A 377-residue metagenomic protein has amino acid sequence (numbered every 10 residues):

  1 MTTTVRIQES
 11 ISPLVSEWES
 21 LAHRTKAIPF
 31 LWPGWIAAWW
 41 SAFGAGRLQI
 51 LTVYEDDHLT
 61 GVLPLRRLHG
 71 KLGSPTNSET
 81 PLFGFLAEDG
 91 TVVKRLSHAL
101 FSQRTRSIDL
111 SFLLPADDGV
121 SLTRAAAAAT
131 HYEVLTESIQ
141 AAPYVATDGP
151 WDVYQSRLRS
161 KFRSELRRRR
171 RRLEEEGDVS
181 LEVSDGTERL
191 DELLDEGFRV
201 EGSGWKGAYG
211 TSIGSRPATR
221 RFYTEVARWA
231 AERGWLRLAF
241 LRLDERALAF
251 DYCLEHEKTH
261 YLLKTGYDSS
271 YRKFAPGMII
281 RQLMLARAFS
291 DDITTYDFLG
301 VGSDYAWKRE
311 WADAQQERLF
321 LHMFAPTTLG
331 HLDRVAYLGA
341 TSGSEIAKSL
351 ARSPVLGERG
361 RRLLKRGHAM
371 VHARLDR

Functional and structural regions predicted by a protein language model:
T2, T123-D152, D292-V355, R359-A369 (+1 more regions): Active-site/acyl-donor-binding loops of N-acyltransferases
T3-D56, T60-L72, L113-S138, A146-K273: A conserved beta-strand-loop-helix scaffold within acyl/acetyltransferase catalytic domains
L48, L82, T105-S107, Q140 (+1 more regions): Extracellular structured ligand-interaction cores
Y54, L59-V62, T80, G84 (+3 more regions): Aromatic (often tryptophan-rich) hydrophobic motifs at membrane interfaces
P75-E79: Residues forming anionic-ligand binding surfaces in small-molecule and nucleic-acid pockets of primarily soluble enzymes
F101-G119: ATP-hydrolysis module of ASCE/P-loop NTPase motor domains, specifically the Walker B Asp-Glu catalytic pair
I108-S111, E182, T295-D297: Short catalytic-loop micro-motif centered on adjacent basic/acidic residues
